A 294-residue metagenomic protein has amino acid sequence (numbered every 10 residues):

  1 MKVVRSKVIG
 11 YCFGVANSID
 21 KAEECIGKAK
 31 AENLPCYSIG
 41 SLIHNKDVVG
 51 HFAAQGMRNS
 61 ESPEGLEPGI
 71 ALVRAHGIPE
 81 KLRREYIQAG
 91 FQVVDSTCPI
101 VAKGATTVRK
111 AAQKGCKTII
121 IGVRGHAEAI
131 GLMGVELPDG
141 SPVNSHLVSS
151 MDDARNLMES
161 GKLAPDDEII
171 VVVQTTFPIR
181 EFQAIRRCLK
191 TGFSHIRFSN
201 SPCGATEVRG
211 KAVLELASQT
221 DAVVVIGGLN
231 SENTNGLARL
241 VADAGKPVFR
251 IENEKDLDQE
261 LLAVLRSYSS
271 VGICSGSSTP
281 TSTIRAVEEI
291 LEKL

Functional and structural regions predicted by a protein language model:
M1-L294: The feature marks the mature, well-folded catalytic cores of soluble enzymes
